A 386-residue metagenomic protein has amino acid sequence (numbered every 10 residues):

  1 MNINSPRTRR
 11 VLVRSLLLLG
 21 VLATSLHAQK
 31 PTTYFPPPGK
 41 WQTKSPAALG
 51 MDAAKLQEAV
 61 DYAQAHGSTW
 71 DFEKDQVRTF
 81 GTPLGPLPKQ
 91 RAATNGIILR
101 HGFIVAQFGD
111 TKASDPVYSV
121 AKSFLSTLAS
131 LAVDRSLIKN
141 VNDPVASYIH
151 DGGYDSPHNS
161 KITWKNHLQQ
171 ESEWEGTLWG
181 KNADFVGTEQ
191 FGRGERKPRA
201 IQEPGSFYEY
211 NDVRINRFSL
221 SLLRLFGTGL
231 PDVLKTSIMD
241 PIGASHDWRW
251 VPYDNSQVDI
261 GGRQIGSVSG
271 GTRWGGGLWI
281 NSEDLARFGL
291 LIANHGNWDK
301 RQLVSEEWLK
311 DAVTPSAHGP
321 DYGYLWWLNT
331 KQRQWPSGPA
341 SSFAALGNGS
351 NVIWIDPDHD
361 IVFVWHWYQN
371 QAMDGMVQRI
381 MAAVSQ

Functional and structural regions predicted by a protein language model:
I3, S15, T24-D110, R135-I138 (+3 more regions): N-terminal leader/targeting segments and the immediately adjacent pre-domain N-terminus
Q42-K44, Q64, S68-P88, V117 (+2 more regions): Active-site-proximal loop and beta-strand segments within enzyme catalytic domains
D52, H101-G102, P116-V141, H167 (+3 more regions): Active-site SXXK
I104-K112, G176-D254, G276: Catalytic-site signature segments of enzymes, centered on catalytic residues
S123, R214-S221, G276-N297, N351-W367: Active-site-proximal alpha-helical segments within enzyme catalytic domains
R135-W174, F226-G275: Active-site helix/loop module of the DD-peptidase/beta-lactamase fold, centered on the serine-lysine SxxK catalytic
H246, V251, Q257-T272, K310-V362: Active-site Gly/Thr loop motif
A344-Q386: Structured C-terminal helix/loop/strand segments within mature extracytoplasmic catalytic/sensor domains
